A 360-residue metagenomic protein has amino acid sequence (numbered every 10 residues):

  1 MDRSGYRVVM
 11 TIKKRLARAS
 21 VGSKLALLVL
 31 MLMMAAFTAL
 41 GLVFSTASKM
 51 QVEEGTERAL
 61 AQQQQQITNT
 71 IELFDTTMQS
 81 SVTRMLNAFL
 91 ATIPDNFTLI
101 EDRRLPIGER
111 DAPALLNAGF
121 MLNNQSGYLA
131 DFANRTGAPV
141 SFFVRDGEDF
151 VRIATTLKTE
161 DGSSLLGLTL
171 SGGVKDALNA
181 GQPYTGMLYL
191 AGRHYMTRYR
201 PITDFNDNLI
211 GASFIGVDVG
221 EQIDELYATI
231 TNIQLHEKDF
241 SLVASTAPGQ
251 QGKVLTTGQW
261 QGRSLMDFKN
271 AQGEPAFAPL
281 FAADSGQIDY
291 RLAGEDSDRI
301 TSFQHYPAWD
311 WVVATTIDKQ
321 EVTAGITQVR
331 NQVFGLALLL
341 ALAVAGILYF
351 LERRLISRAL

Functional and structural regions predicted by a protein language model:
M1-A19, T38, G127-A130: Non-catalytic regulatory/interaction regions at protein termini and inter-domain linkers
K13-A114, G137, M187-I202, L235-D239: Juxtamembrane extracytoplasmic/periplasmic/luminal helical "stalk" adjacent to the first N-terminal
R18, M50-V52, E221-N232, K319-A337: Membrane-interface helix-start motif
S23-M31, E53, H305, T327-G335 (+1 more regions): Internal alpha-helical transmembrane segments of multi-pass membrane proteins, especially GPCRs
T98-G181, M187-L190, P248-Q272: Extracellular/periplasmic ligand-sensing ectodomains of membrane signal-transduction proteins
L115-L122, R193-Y227, I300-Q304, D310-G325: Conserved beta-strands of PAS-like sensory domains
A133, S141-D149, G172-D204, I230-P248 (+1 more regions): Membrane-proximal, non-catalytic sensory/regulatory domains of signal-transducing membrane proteins
V312-A314, K319-L360: Cytoplasm-proximal transmembrane signaling helix
